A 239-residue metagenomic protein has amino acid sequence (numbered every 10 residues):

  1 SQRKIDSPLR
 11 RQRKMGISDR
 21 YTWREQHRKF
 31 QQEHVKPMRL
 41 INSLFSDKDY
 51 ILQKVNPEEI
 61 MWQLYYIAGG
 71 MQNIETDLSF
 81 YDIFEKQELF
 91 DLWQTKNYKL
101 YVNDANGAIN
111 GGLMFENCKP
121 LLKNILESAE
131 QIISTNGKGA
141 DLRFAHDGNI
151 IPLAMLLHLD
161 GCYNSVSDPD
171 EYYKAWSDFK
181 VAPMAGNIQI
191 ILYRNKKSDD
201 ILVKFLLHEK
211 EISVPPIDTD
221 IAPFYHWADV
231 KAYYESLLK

Functional and structural regions predicted by a protein language model:
S1, R10-K14, S18-D141, A145-K239: Signature for phosphate-centric chemistry
